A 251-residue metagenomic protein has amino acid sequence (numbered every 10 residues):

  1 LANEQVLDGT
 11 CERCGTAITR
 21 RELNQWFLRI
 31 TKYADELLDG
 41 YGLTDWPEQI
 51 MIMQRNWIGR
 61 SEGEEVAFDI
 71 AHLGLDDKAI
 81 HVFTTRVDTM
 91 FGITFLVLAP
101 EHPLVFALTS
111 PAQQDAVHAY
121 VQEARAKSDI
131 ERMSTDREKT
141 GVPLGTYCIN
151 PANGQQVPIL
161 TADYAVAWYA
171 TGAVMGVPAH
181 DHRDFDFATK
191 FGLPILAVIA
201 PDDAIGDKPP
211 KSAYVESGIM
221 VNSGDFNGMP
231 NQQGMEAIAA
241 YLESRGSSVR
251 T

Functional and structural regions predicted by a protein language model:
L1-I80, A173-T251: Residue patterns forming the tRNA-binding/recognition surfaces of aminoacyl-tRNA synthetases and related DALR
L7, N24-Q25, A34, T84-T89 (+1 more regions): A short, sequence-level motif marking secondary-structure junctions
R29, T89-T94, Y169-T171: Short, surface-exposed linear segments at secondary-structure transitions and domain or protein termini
I58-E62, V87-T89, E138-V142, P151: A short catalytic or substrate-binding loop motif that flags glycine-/basic-rich loops and adjacent residues that bind
S61-E65, T94, P143-G145: Short glycine-rich loop/turn motifs
L75-T85, P158-T161: Short amphipathic beta-strand/extended segments with alternating polar/hydrophobic composition
A79-H102: Conserved phosphate/anionic-ligand binding catalytic regions in large, soluble enzymes, centered on
H102-D202, D207-K208, S212-A213: Catalytic alpha/beta core of large soluble enzyme barrels
